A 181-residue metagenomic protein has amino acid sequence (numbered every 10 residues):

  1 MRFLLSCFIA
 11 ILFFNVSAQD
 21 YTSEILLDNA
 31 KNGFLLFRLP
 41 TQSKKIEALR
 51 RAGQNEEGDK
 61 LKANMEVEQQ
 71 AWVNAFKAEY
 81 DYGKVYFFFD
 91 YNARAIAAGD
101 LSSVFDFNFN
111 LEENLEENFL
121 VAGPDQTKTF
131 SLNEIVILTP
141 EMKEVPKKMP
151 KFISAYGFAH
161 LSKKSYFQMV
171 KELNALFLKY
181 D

Functional and structural regions predicted by a protein language model:
M1-E24: Bacterial Sec-dependent N-terminal signal peptides
D20-D181: Short beta-strand and adjacent turn/loop elements
